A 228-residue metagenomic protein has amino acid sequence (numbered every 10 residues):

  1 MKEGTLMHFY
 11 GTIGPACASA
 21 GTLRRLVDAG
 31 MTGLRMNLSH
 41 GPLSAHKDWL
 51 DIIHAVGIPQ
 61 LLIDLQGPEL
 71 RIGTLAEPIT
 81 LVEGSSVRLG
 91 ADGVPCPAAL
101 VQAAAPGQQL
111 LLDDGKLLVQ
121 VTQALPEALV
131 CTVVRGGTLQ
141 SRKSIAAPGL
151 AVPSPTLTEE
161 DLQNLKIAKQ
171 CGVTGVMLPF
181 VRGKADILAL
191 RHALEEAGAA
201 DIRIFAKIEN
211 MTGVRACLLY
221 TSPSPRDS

Functional and structural regions predicted by a protein language model:
K2-C17, R24, A29-G33, H46-I52: Charge-biased, low-complexity intrinsically disordered regions
M7-C17, A146-E160, A206-V214: Active-site mouth loops of central-metabolism enzymes
F9-G11, L34-M36, L61-I63, V176 (+1 more regions): Hydrophobic faces of well-ordered beta-strands that scaffold small-molecule active sites in alpha/beta enzyme cores
T12, N37, D64, G107 (+1 more regions): Conserved, mostly hydrophobic/aromatic
G14-A16, S39, Q66-P68, V181 (+1 more regions): Active-site beta-loop-alpha junctions enriched in small/polar residues
G41-I53, F180-L194, R215: Active-site-adjacent beta->alpha loops and helix N-cap segments on the catalytic face of soluble alpha/beta enzymes
G67, I72-L165: Beta-strand/loop-dominated core regions that host nucleotide or nucleotide-derived cofactor-binding catalytic loops
Y220-D227: Conserved small/polar residues in nucleotide/adenosyl-binding loops
